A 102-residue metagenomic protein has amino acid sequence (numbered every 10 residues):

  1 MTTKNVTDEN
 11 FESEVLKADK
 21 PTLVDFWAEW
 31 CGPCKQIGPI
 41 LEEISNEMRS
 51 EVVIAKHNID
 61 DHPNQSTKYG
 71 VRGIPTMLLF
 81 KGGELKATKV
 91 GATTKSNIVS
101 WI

Functional and structural regions predicted by a protein language model:
T2, T7, W27, A55: Conserved Rossmann-like nucleotide-binding pocket used by diverse enzymes that bind dinucleotide cofactors
K4-T22, P63: A short beta-strand-turn-helix
D19-K20, F26-W30, G73: Short pre-active-site segment immediately N-terminal to redox-active cysteine/selenocysteine motifs in thiol-based
D19-P21, Q36-H57: Conserved helix-turn-beta segment immediately C-terminal to the redox Cys motif in thioredoxin-like folds
F26-I40: Conserved redox-active cysteine motifs that mediate thiol-disulfide chemistry, especially di-cysteine Cys-X(1-2)-Cys
I59-Q65: Structural microenvironment flanking redox-active thiols in thiol-disulfide oxidoreductases
G73, L78-I102: Non-catalytic, surface beta->alpha helical segment in thiol-disulfide oxidoreductase systems
